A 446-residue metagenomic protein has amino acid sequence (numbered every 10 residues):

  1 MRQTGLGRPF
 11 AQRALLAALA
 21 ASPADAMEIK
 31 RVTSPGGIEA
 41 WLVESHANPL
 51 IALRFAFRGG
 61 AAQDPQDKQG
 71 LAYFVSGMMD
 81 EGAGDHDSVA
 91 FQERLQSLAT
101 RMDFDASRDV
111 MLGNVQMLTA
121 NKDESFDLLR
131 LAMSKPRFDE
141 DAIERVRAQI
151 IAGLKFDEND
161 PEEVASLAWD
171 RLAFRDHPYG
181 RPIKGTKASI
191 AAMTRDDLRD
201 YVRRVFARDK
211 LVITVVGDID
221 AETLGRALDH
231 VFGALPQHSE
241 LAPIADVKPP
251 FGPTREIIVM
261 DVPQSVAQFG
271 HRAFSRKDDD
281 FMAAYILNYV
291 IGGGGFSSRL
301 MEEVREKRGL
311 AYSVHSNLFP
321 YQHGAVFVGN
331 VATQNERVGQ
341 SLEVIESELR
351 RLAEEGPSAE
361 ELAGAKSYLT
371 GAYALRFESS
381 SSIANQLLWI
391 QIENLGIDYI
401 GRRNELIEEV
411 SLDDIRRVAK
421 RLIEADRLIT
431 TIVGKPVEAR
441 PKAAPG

Functional and structural regions predicted by a protein language model:
D25-V32, F91, G153, R171-L211 (+3 more regions): Histidine-acidic residue clusters that define the catalytic metal-binding segment of zinc metallopeptidase domains
I29, R54-T119, N159, R181 (+1 more regions): M16/MPP (pitrilysin/insulinase) zinc-metallopeptidase core fold and M16-derived inactive scaffolds
A61, Q268-R272, G292-T333: A structural supersecondary motif
E81-D85, Q116-R147, G294-G295, H315 (+2 more regions): M16/insulysin-pitrilysin zinc metalloprotease superfamily fold
A90-Y201, A363-S381, N385: Acidic/histidine-enriched segments that form metal/cofactor-coordinating and catalytic pocket/exosite environments
Q149-L167, F251-S265, E306-A311, Y321-Q322 (+1 more regions): Short acidic/His-enriched helical or mixed secondary-structure segments at domain edges of catalytic enzymes and some
R171, V212-V215, V331, E360-G446: C-terminal regions of mature proteins
R175, Y179, I183, R208 (+2 more regions): An aromatic/glycine/proline-enriched structural segment found at the starts of mature extracellular/organellar domains
